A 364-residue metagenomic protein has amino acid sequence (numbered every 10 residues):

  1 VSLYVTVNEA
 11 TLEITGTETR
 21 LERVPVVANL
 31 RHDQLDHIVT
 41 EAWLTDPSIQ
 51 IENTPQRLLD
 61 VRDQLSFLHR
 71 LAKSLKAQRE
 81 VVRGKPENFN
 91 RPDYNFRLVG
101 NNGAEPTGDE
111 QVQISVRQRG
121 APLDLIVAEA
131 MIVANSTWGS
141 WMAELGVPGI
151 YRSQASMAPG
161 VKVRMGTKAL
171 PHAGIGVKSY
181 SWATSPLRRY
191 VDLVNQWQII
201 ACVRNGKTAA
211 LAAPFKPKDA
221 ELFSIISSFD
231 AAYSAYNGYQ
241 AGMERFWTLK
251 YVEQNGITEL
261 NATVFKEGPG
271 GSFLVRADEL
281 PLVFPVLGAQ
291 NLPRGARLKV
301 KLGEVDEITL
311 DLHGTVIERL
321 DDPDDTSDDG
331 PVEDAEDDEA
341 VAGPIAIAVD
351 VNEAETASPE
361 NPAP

Functional and structural regions predicted by a protein language model:
V1-A296, V305-L312, S327-P344, A348-P364: Electropositive polyanion-binding surfaces
G314-D322: Short, compositionally biased
